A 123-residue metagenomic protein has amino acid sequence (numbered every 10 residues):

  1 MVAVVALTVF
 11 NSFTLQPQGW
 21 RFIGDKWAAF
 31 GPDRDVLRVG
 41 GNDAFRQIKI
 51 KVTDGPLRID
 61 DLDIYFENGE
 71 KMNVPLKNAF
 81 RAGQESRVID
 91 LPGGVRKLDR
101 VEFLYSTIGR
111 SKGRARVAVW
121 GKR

Functional and structural regions predicted by a protein language model:
V2-V9: Bacterial N-terminal signal peptides
L15-R38: Transition segment at domain starts
G24-A28, N73-R81: Solvent-exposed serine/threonine-rich low-complexity stretches and specific carbohydrate-binding patches
F30-P32, G41-F45, G55-L57: Short, surface-exposed loop/turn motifs at beta-strand boundaries within globular domains
D35-G40, E85-G93: Exposed aromatic-hydrophobic patches
D43-I50, G93-G109: Noncatalytic modules at the cell exterior or secretory-pathway interfaces, chiefly beta-strand-rich lectin/adhesion
D54-L76, K112-K122: Short, surface-exposed beta-strand/strand-loop-strand elements in extracellular ectodomains
R58-I59, R81-Q84: A short local loop/turn or secondary-structure capping micro-motif enriched for an aromatic residue
